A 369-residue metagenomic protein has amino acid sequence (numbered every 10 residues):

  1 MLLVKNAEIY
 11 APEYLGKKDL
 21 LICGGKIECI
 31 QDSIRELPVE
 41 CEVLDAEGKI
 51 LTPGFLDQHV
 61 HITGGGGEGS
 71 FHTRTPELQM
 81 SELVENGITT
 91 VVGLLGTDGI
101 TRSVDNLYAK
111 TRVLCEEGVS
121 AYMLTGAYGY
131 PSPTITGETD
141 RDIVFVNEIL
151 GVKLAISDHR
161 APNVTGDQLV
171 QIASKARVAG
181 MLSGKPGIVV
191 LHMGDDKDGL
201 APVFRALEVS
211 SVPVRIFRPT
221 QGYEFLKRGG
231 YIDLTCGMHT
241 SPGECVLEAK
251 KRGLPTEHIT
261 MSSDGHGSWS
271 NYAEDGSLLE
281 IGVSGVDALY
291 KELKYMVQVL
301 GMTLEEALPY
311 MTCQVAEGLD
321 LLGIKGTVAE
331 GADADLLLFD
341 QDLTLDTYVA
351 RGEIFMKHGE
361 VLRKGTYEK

Functional and structural regions predicted by a protein language model:
M1-L2, I9-T52: Histidine-rich, glycine-flanked metal-binding segment
A7, G24-I27, T327-K369: C-terminal cap of metal-dependent C-N hydrolases
A7, L20, G25, G48 (+9 more regions): Divalent metal-coordination and catalytic microenvironments
E36, A46-A109: Metal-associated gating/positioning segment near the N- to mid-region
C41-D45, I149-G151, Y348: Conserved beta-strand scaffold positions in the cores of enzyme catalytic domains, especially in NTP/NDP-utilizing
L78-S103, A109-P131, V146-P162, M181-D196 (+1 more regions): Divalent metal-dependent hydrolysis catalytic cores, especially in the metallo-beta-lactamase
K175-S270, L278-L279: Active-site core of metal-dependent hydrolases
K251-L338: His/Asp/Glu-enriched, well-ordered alpha-helical/loop segment that forms or immediately abuts the divalent-metal
